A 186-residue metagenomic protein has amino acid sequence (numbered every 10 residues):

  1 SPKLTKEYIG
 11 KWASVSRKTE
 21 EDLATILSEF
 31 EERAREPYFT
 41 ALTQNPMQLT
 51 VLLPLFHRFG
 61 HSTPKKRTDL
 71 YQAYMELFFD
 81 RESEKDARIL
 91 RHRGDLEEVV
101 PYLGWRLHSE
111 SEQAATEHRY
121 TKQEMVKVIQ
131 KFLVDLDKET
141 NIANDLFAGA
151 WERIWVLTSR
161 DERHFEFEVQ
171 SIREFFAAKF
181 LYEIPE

Functional and structural regions predicted by a protein language model:
S1-F165, Q170-I172, F180-E186: Extended hydrophobic
F176: Cys/His-coordinated zinc-finger cores
